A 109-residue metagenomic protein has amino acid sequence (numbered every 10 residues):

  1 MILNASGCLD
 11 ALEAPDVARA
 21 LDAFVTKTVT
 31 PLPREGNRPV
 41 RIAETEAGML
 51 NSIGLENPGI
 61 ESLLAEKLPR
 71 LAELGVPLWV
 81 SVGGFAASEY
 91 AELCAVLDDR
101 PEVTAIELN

Functional and structural regions predicted by a protein language model:
M1-P77, G83-F85: N-terminal capping/small domains of soluble enzymes
E73, A87-N109: Alpha/beta enzyme core
